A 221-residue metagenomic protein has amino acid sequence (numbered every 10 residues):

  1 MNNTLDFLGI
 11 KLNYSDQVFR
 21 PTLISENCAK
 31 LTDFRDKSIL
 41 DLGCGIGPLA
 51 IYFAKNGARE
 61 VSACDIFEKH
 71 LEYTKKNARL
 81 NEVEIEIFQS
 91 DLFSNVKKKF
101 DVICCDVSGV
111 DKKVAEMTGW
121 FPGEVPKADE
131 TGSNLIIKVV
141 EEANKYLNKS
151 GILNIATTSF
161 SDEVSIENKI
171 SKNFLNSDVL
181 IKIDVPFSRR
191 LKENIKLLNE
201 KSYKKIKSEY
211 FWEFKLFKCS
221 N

Functional and structural regions predicted by a protein language model:
M1-N56, Y73, E200-C219: SAM-dependent Rossmann-like transferase core, predominantly class I methyltransferases with a strong bias toward
N13, S133-L191: Conserved Class I SAM-dependent methyltransferase catalytic core
E60-D65: Conserved SAM-binding motif I beta-strand of class I
K69-L80: Short alpha-helix adjacent to the SAM-binding motif of class I
E82-L92: Conserved SAM-binding strand-loop segment of SAM-dependent methyltransferases
F93-I103: A short acidic, Gly/Pro-enriched loop at the edge of an enzyme's catalytic core that lines a small-molecule cofactor
V107-I137: Mobile active-site "lid"/loop adjacent to the S-adenosyl-L-methionine
E163, L175-K218: Class I S-adenosyl-L-methionine
